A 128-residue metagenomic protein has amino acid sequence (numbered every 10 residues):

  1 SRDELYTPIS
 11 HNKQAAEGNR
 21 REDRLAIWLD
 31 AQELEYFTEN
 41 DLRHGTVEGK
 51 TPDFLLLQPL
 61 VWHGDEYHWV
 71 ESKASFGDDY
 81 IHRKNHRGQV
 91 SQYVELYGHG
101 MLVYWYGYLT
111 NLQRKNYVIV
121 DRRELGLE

Functional and structural regions predicted by a protein language model:
S1-N19: Interdomain/boundary linker segments immediately adjacent to catalytic/signaling cores
R2-L5, L42-T46, V61-H63, N85: Catalytic phosphate/metal-binding cores of nucleic-acid and nucleotide-processing enzymes, i.e., regions that mediate
E17-L25, Q89: Conserved alpha-helical elements of sugar-nucleotide-dependent glycosyltransferases
L25, L29, P52-D79: Conserved catalytic cores of phosphodiester-cleaving nucleases, focusing on short active-site segments
A26-E48: A short acidic/basic microdomain associated with nuclease active sites
S75-Y97: Mg2+/Mn2+-dependent nuclease catalytic core
H99-W105: Short, hydrophobic beta-strand segments that form beta-sheet elements in well-ordered domains
Y106-E128: Domain-level recognition of nuclease-like catalytic cores that cleave nucleotide substrates
